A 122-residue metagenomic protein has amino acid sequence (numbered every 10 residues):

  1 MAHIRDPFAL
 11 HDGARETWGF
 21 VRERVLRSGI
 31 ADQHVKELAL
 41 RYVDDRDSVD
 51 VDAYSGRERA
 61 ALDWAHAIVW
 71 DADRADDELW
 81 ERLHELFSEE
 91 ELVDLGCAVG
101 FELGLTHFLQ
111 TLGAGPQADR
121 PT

Functional and structural regions predicted by a protein language model:
M1-E37, A118, T122: Acidic, glycine/proline-rich low-complexity segments that act as flexible tails and inter-domain linkers
A2-L10, V51-A53, L62-I68: A ubiquitous short alpha-helical element
F8, S28-G29, D52, D73 (+1 more regions): Helix-turn-helix-type domain boundary/helix-start signal
D12-G19, A60, V69-D77: Short acidic alpha-helix initiation/capping motifs at coil-to-helix transition points, especially at protein N-termini
H34-A53: Conserved alpha-helical segments that form or flank metal/cofactor-binding pockets of metalloenzymes
L38-D44, A61-V69, V93-T106: Short alpha-helical scaffolding segments that buttress acidic/His motifs in well-ordered protein cores
Y54, E58, A75, L79 (+1 more regions): Alpha-helical transmembrane segments and membrane-interface helix-loop junctions in multi-pass membrane proteins
S88-E89: Transmembrane-helix boundary/entry motifs in multi-pass membrane transporters
